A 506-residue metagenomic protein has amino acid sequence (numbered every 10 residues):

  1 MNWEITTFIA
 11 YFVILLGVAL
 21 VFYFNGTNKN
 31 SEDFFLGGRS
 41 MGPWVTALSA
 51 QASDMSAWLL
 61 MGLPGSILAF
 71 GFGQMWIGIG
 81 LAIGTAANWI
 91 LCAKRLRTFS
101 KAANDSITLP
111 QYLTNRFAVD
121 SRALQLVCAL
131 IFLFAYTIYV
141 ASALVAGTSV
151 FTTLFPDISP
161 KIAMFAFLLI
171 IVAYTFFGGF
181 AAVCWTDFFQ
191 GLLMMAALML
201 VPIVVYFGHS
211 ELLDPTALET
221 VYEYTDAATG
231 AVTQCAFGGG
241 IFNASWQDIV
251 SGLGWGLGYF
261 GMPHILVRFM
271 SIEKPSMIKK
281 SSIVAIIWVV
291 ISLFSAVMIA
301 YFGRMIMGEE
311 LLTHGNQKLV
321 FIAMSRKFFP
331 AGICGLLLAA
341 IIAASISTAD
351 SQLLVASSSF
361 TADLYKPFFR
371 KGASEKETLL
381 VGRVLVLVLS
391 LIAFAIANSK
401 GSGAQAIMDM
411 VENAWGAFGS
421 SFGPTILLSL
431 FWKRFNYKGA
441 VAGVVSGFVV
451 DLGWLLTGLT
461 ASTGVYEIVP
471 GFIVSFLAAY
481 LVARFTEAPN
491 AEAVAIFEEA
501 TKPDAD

Functional and structural regions predicted by a protein language model:
M1-D506: Membrane-embedded helix-loop-helix hairpins and adjacent transmembrane boundary segments in multi-pass transporters
